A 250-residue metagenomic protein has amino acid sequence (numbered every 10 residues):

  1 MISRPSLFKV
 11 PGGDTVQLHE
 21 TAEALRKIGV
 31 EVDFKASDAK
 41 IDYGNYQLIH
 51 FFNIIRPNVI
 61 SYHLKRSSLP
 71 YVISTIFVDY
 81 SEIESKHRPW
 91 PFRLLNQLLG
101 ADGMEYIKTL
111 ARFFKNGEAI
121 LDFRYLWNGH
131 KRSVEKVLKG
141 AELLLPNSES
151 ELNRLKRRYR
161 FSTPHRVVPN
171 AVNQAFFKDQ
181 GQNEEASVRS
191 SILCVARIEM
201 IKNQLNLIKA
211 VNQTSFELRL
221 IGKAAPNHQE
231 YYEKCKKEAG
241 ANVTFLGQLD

Functional and structural regions predicted by a protein language model:
M1-S37, L69, K139, N212: N-terminal subdomain of nucleotide-sugar transferases
P5, V195-E199, K223-P226, L249: Short donor-sugar binding/catalytic loops of nucleotide-sugar-dependent glycosyltransferases, especially enzymes
I83-L95, E135-G140: A conserved, positively charged/aromatic
L98-L144, N153: Membrane-proximal helix-turn-helix segments that form the acceptor-binding/catalytic region of lipid-linked
L145, N183-K202, I208-Q213, R219-I221: Conserved donor-binding/catalytic core segment of Leloir-type glycosyltransferases
K156-R157, S162, V167, A171-R189: Acidic anion/phosphate-binding donor-loop and adjacent secondary structure in glycosyltransferase catalytic cores
Q174, E199-Q204, P226-N227: A short, basic/aromatic alpha-helical/loop segment that forms part of the nucleotidyl-sugar donor-binding site
R219, Y232-D250: Nucleotide-activated donor-binding/catalytic signature segment of Leloir-type glycosyltransferases, i.e., the conserved
